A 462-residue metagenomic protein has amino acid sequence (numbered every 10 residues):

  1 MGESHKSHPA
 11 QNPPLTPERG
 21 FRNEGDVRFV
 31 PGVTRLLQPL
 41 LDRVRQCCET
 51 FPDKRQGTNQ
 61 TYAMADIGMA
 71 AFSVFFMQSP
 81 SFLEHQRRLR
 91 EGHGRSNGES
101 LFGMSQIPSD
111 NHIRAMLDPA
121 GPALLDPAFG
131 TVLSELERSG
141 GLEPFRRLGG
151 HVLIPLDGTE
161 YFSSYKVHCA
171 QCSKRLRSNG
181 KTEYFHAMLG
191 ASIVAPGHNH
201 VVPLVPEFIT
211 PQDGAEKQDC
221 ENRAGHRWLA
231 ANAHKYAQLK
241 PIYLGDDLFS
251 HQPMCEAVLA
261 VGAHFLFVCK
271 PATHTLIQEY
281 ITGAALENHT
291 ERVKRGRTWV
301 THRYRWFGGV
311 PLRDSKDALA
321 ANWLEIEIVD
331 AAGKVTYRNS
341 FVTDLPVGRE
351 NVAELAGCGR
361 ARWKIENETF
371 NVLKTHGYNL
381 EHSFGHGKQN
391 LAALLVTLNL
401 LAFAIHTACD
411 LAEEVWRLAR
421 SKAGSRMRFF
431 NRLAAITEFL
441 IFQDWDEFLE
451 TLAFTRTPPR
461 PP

Functional and structural regions predicted by a protein language model:
E3, P13-T16, G20, V27-P108: Gly/serine-rich nucleotide phosphate-binding loop at the start of the catalytic core of nucleotide/ADP-ribose-handling
S4, H264, K270-R362: An anionic, glycine-rich sequence signature occurring as long contiguous blocks
H5, R22-V33, C47-F51, R90-H93 (+2 more regions): A short, flexible helix-boundary coil/loop motif
A70, H85, S109, I113 (+8 more regions): Short, conserved catalytic/metal-binding motifs centered on acidic residues
R114-H198: Active-site-proximal, Lys/Arg-enriched surface segment that forms a nucleic-acid-binding/basic interface patch
L176-L239: Electropositive, glycine- and tryptophan-enriched low-complexity nucleic-acid-binding patches
A215, D219-L276: Domain-level cores of phosphate- or acyl-group-handling catalytic modules
R349-F384: Short amphipathic alpha-helical "interface-anchor" segments enriched in bulky aromatics
